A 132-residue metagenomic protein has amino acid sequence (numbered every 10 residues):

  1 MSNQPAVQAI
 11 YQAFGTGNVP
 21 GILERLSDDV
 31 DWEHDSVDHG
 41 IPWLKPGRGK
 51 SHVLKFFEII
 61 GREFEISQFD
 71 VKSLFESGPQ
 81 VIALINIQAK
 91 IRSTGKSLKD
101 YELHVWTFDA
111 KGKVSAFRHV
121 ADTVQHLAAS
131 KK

Functional and structural regions predicted by a protein language model:
M1-D28, K131-K132: Short, low-complexity N-terminal intrinsically disordered segments enriched in polar/charged residues
N3, D35-S36, S97: Short hydrophobic/aromatic segments of transmembrane alpha-helices and their interfaces
V7-I10, I22-L23, V30, G49 (+5 more regions): Hydrophobic pocket/interface hotspot
Q8-N18, G40-W43, I60-F64, L84-N86: Short, mixed-charge, low-aromatic patches
G15, G47, S93: Short glycine/serine/threonine-biased micro-segments
T16, P20, H52, L98: Short, flexible micro-motifs
S27-L74, G78: A solvent-exposed, acidic/Ser-Thr-rich amphipathic alpha-helical stretch
E58-K132: A beta-strand edge to alpha-helix "cap/lid" segment located at domain peripheries
